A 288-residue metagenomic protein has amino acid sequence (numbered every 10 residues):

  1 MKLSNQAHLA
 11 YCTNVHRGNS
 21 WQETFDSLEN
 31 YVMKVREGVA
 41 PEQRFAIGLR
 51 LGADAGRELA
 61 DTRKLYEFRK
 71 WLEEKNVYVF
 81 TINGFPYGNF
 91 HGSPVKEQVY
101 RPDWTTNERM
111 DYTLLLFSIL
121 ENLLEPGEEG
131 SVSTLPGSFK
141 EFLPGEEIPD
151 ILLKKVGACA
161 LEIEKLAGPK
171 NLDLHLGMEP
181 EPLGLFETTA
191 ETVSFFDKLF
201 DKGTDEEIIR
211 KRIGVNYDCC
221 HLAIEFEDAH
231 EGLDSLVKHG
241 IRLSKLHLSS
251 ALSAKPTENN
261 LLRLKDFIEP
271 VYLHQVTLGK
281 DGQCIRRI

Functional and structural regions predicted by a protein language model:
M1-G127, S131, L161, E207-R212 (+1 more regions): N-terminal pre-domain/capping segments
N14-H16, R50-D54, G84-Y87, L135-F139 (+3 more regions): Active-site beta-loop-alpha junctions enriched in small/polar residues
S20, G56, E141, K255-T257: Intrinsically disordered, low-complexity acidic/polar segments
R57-D61, L143-E147, E227: Short, solvent-exposed loop/turn segments at secondary-structure boundaries
R63-F68, G130-G137, H239, V271-H274: A broadly tuned preference for mixed-charge, low-complexity surface segments
Y66, K70-E74, K154, S194 (+1 more regions): Replace "anionic and nucleotidyl ligands
S93-G214: Active-site acidic/histidine proton-transfer and metal-coordination neighborhood in alpha/beta enzyme cores
I163-R287: Acidic/histidine-rich catalytic cores of soluble enzymes
